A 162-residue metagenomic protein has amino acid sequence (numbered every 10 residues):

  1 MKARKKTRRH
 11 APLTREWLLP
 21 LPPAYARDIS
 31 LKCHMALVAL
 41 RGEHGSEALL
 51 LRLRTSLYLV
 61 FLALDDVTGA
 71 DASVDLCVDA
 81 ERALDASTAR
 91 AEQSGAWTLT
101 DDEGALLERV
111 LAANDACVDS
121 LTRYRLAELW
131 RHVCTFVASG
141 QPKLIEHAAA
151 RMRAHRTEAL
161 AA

Functional and structural regions predicted by a protein language model:
M1-L13, T157-A162: Short, positively charged, Ser/Thr-rich terminal linear motifs in low-complexity/disordered regions that act as
T7-V67: Short terminal alpha-helical segments
L18-P22, G69-S73, E92-A96: A ubiquitous short alpha-helical element
S30-C33, V74-T88, E108-L111: Extended amphipathic alpha-helical scaffold segments
V38-E43, S87-G95, V137-L144: Helix-loop junctions that connect tandem helical modules in alpha-solenoid scaffolds
E43-R54, D71-V74, V78, W97-D101: Alpha-solenoid helical-repeat scaffolds
R54-A86, A116-V133: Extended intrinsically disordered, low-complexity coil regions enriched in Ser, Thr, Gly, Ala and often Pro
W97-A162: Amphipathic alpha-helical binding modules
